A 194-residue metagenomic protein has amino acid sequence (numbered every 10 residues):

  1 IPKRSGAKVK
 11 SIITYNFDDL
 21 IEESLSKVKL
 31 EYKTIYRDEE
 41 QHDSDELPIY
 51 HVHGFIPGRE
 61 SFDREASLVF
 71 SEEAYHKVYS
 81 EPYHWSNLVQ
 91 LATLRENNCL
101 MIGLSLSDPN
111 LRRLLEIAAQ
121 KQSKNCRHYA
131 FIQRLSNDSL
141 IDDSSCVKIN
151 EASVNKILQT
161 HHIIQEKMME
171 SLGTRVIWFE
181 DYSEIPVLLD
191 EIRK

Functional and structural regions predicted by a protein language model:
I1-K10, K27-P48, R59, N87-K194: SIR2/sirtuin-family catalytic core signature
I13: Substrate-recognition element of Asp-dependent hydrolases with the DxDx(T/V) motif
N16: Active-site glycine-centered loops adjacent to acidic/histidine catalytic or metal-binding residues that shape
D19: Active-site micro-motifs of SAM-dependent methyltransferase domains
E22-S26: Conserved subregion of the PPM/PP2C metallophosphatase catalytic domain
T34, V69-L88: Active-site glycine-rich loop that binds ribose-phosphate moieties when present
H53-H76: Active-site-proximal helix-loop elements at catalytic-domain edges
